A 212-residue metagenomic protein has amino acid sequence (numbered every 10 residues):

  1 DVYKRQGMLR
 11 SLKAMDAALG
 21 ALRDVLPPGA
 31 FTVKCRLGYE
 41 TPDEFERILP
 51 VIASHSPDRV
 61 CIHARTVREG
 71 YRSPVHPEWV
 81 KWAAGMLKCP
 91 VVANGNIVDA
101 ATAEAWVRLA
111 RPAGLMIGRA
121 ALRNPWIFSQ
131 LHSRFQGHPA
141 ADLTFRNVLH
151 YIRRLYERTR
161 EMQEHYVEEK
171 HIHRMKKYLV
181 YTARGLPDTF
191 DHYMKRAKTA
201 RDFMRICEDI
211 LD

Functional and structural regions predicted by a protein language model:
V2-Y3: Short, small-residue-biased leader/transition segments that mark boundaries at the very start of proteins
Q6-M8, M15-R23, V33-R36, E40: Conserved beta-alpha-beta core of the PfkB/ribokinase-like small-molecule kinase fold
L9-K13, D43, P74, L122: Residues at secondary-structure transition points
L9-L12, C61-R65, G70-R72, A93-G95: Catalytic beta/alpha-barrel core
S11, T41, R72, A141-T144 (+1 more regions): Residue-level preference for long, well-ordered alpha-helices that form the structural scaffold of enzyme catalytic
A17-G20, V25-L26, A30, F45-R59 (+3 more regions): Alpha/beta catalytic cores of nucleotide-metabolism and tRNA/nucleoside-modifying enzymes
K34-E40, R65-V67, N96-V98, A120: Active-site beta-loop-alpha junctions enriched in small/polar residues
